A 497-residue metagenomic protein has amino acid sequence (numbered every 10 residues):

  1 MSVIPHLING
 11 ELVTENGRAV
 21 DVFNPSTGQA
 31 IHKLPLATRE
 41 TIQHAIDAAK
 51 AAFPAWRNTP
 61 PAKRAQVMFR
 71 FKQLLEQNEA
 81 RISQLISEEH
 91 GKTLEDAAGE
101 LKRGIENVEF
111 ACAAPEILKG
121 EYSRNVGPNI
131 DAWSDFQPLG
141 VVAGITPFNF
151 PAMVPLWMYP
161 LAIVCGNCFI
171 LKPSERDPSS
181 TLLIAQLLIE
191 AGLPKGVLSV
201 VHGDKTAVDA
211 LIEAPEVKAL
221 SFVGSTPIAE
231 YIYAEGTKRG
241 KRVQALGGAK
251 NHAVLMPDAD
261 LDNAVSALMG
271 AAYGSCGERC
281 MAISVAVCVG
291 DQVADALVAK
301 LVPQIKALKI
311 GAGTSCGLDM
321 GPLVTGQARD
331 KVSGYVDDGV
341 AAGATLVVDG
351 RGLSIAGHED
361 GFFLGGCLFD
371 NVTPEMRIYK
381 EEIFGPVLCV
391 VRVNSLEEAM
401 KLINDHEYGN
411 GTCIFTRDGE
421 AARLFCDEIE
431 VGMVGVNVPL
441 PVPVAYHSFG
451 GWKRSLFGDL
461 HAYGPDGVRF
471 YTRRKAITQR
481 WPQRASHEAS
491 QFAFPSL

Functional and structural regions predicted by a protein language model:
M1-T27: Hydrophobic face of amphipathic alpha-helices that form TPR/SEL1-like repeat modules and related alpha-solenoid
T27-K33, V217, V254, K309-I310 (+2 more regions): Conserved C-terminal structural/oligomerization subdomain of aldehyde/semialdehyde dehydrogenase
G28, R64, I86, V108 (+9 more regions): Residue-level signal for inorganic ion chemistry
I31-A37, A52-N58, G144, A253-M256 (+5 more regions): Short, well-ordered beta-strand elements within core beta-sheets of diverse protein domains
I31-L118, N129: Glycine-rich loop-to-alpha-helix module at the N-terminal edge of alpha/beta enzyme cores
F53, R57, K72-E79, S83 (+18 more regions): Structural signal for hydrophobic packing residues in well-ordered secondary-structure cores of soluble enzyme domains
G120-S266, V393, G458: Rossmann-like NAD(P) dinucleotide-binding subdomain of oxidoreductase/dehydrogenase enzymes
P227-T373, L396, L402, V436 (+2 more regions): ALDH superfamily catalytic-core signature
